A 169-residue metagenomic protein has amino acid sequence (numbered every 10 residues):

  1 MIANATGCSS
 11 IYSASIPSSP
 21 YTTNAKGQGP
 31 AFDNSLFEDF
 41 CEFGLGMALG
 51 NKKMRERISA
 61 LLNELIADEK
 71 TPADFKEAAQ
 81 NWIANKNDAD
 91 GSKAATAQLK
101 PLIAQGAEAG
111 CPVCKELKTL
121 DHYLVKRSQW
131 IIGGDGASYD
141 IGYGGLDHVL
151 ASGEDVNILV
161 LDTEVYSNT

Functional and structural regions predicted by a protein language model:
M1, I11-T23, A109-N168: Thiamine diphosphate
M1, T6, I16, R55-E69 (+4 more regions): Structural signal for hydrophobic packing residues in well-ordered secondary-structure cores of soluble enzyme domains
T6, Y12-F37: Terminal amphipathic helices with adjacent charged low-complexity linkers/tails
Y21, G27, I66, E77 (+2 more regions): A sequence-level detector of short, solvent-exposed, charge-rich linear segments
P30-L49, K53, A60, A97 (+5 more regions): Extended interaction regions within the primary functional domain
L36-E116: N-terminal leader/propeptide and maturation segments of large enzyme subunits in energy/redox metabolism and hydrolases
